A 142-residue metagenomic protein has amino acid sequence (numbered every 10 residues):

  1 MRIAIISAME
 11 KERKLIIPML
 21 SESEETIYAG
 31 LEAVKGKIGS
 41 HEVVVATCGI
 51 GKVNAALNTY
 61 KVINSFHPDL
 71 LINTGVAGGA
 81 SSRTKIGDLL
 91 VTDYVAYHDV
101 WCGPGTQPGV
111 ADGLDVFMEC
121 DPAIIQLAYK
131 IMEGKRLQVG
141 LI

Functional and structural regions predicted by a protein language model:
R2, I27-I142: Glycine-rich phosphate- or other oxyanion-binding loops that anchor nucleotides, phosphorylated ligands
R2-L20: Short, conserved "active-site rim" segments that organize catalytic pockets and cofactor/ligand binding
